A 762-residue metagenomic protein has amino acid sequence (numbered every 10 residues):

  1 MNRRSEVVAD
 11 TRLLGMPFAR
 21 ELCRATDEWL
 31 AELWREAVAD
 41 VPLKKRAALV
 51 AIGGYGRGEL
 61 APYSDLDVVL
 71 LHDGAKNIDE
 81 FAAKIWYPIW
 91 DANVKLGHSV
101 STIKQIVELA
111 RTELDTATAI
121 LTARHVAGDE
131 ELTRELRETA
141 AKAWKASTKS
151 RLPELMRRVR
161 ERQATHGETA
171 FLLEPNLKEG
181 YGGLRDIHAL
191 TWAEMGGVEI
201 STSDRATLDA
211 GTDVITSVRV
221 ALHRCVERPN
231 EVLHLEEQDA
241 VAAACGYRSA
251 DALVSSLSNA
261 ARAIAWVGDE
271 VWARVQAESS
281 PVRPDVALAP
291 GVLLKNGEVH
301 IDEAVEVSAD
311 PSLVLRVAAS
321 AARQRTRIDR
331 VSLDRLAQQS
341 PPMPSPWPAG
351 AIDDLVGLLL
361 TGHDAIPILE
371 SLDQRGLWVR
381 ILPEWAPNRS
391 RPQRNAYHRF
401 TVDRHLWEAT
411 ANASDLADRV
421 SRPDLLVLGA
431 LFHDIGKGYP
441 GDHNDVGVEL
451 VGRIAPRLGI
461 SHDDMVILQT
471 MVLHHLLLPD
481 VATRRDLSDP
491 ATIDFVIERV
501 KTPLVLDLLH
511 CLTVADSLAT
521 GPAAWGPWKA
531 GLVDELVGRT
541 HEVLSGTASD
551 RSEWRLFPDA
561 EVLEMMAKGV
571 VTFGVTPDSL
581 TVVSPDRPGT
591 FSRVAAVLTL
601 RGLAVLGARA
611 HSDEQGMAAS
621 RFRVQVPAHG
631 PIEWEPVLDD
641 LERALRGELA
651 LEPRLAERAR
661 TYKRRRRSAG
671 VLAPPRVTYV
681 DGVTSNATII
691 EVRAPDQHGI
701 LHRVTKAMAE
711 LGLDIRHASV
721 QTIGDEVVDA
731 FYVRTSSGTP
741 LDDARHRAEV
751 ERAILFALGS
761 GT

Functional and structural regions predicted by a protein language model:
M1-A51, G58-L60, S64-A396, R745: Non-catalytic interface/linker regions that flank or bridge core catalytic/transmembrane domains
C23-A37, D403, W407-A413, L598 (+1 more regions): A short, contiguous, amphipathic alpha-helix enriched in charged residues
T26, D65, I89, I187 (+11 more regions): Conserved structural-core and active-site-/substrate-pathway-adjacent residues in large, well-folded domains of enzymes
A37, M195, R325, A413-A417 (+1 more regions): Structural motif corresponding to the C-terminal cap of alpha-helices
K45-R46, A51, Q393-N395, E408-R419 (+2 more regions): Flexible, glycine/threonine-enriched loop-and-boundary segments that flank and lead into catalytic domains of large
R57-L60, S64, D285-D302, Q374-I435 (+3 more regions): Active-site-adjacent "gating/activation" loops or surface patches in catalytic cores
G58-F81, T401, L416-V543: Divalent metal-dependent catalytic cores for phosphoryl transfer on phosphate-bearing substrates
T112, A123, L233, A243 (+4 more regions): Non-catalytic interaction/regulatory segments
